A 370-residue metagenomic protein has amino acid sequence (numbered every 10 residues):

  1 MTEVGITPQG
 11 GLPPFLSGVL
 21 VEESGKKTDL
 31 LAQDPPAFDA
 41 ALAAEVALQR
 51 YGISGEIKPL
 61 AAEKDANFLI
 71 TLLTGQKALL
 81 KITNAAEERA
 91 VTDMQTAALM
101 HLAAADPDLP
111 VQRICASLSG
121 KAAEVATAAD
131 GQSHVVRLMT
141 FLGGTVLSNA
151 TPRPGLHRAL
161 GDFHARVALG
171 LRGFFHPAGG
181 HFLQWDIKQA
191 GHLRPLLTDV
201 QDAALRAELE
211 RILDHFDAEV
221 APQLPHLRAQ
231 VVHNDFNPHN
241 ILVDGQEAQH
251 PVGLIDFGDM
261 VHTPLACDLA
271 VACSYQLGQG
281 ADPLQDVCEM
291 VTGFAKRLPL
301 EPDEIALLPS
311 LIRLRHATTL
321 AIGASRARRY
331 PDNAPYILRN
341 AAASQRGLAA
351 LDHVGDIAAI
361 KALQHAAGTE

Functional and structural regions predicted by a protein language model:
F15-I53: Juxta-kinase regulatory segment immediately upstream of eukaryotic protein kinase catalytic domains
A37-A47, G173-H176, G191-N234, D244-Q246 (+1 more regions): An alpha-helical support segment within catalytic cores of ATP-dependent transferases
G52-F68: ATP-binding glycine-rich phosphate-binding loop
E63-T74, L79-L80, I114, D217-C267 (+1 more regions): Active-site acidic catalytic loop and adjacent metal/ATP-binding pocket of ATP-dependent phosphoryl transfer enzymes
I82-S133, N149-A150, P154-R158: A conserved alpha-helical element in kinase catalytic cores
L118, L147-A207, L227-A229, P335-L338: A cross-family kinase active-site recognition segment
D199, T319-E370: ATP/Mg2+ or Mg2+-diphosphate-binding catalytic cores that bind nucleotide phosphates or diphosphates via glycine-rich
A266-P299, L314-P331: Active-site activation/catalytic loop segments of kinase-like enzymes and analogous catalytic loops in related
